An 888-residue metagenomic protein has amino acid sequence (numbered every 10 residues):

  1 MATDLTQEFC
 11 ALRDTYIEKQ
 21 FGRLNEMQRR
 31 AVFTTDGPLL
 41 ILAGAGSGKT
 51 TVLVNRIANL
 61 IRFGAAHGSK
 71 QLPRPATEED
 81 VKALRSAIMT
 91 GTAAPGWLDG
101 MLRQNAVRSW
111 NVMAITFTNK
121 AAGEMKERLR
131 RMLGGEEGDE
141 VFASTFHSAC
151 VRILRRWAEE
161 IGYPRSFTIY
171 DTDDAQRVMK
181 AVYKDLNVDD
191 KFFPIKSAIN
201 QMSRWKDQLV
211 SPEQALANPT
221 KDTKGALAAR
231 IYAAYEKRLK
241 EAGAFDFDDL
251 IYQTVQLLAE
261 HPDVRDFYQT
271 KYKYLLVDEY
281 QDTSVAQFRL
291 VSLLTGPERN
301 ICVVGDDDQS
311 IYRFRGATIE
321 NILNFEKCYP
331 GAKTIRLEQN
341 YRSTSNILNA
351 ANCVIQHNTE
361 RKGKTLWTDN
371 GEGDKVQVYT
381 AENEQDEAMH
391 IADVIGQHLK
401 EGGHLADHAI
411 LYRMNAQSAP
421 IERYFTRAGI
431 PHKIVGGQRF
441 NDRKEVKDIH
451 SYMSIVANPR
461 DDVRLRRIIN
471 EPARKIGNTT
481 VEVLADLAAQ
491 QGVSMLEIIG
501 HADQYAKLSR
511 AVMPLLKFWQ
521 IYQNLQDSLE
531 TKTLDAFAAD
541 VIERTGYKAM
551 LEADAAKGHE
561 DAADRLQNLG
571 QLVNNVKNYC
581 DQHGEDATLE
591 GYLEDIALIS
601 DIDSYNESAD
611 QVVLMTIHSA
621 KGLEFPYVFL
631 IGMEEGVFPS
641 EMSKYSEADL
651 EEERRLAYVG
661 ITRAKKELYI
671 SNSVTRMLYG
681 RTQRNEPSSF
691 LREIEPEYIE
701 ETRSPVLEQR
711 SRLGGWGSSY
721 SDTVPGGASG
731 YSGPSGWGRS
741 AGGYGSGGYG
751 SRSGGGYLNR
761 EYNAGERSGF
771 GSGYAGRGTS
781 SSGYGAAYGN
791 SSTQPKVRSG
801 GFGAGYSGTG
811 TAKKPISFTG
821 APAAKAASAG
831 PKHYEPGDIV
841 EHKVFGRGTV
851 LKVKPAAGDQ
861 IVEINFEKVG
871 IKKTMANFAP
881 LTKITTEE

Functional and structural regions predicted by a protein language model:
M1-P164, I169, D266, E320 (+1 more regions): P-loop NTPase Walker
R23, D80, I88-W97, F146-C150 (+4 more regions): Conserved helicase/translocase P-loop NTPase motor core
A31, T35, F117, E137-V141 (+5 more regions): ATP-hydrolysis module of ASCE/P-loop NTPase motor domains, specifically the Walker B Asp-Glu catalytic pair
F33, G37, Q104-S109, Q256-L275 (+1 more regions): Short basic/glycine-enriched coil/helix segment immediately N-terminal to the Walker B
S47, Q281-E360, K364-D369, D486-A489 (+1 more regions): Conserved helicase motor core of SF1/SF2 NTP-dependent helicases
S47-L53, G68, P73, T77 (+8 more regions): Helicase P-loop NTPase motor core
A217-K221, H404, S418-I430, R443 (+4 more regions): Conserved helicase C-terminal RecA-like lobe
M633-G870, F878-E888: C-terminal accessory regions
